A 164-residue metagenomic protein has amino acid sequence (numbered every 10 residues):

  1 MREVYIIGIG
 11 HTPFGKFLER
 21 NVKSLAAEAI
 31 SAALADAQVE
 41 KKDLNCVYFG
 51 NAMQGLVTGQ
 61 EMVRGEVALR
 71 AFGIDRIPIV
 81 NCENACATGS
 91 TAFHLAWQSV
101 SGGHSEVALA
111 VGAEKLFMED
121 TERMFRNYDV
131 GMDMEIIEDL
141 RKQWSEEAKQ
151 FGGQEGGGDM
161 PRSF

Functional and structural regions predicted by a protein language model:
R2, R20, S24-A27, D43-F49 (+2 more regions): Metallocofactor- and cofactor-centric catalytic cores in central/energy metabolism, strongly enriched
R2-Y5, F14-F17, Q54-V107, V111 (+4 more regions): Conserved catalytic cysteine-centered active-site region of acyl-thioester-dependent Claisen-condensing enzymes
G8-I9, N51: Pocket-edge structural micro-motifs
G10-A33: N-terminal phosphate-binding or glycine-rich loops at protein starts, especially the Walker A/P-loop of NTPases
S31-N45: Phosphate/pyrophosphate-binding loops at sites that engage ATP/ADP/AMP, CoA/4′-phosphopantetheine, polyphosphate
E155: Extended interaction regions within the primary functional domain
G158-F164: Short, intrinsically disordered, charge-balanced linker/junction segments flanking boundaries in proteins
